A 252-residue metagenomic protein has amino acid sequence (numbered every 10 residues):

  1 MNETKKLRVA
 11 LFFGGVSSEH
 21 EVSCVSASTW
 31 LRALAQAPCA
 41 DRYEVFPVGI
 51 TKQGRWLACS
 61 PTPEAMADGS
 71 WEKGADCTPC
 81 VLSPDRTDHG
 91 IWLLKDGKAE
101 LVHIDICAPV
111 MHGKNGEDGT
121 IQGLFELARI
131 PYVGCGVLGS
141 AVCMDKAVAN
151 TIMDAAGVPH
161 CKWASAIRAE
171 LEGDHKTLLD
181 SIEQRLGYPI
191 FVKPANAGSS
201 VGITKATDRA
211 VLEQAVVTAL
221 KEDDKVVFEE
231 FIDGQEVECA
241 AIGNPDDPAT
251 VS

Functional and structural regions predicted by a protein language model:
M1-V133, V137-L138, V142-M144, V148 (+2 more regions): ATP-binding N-terminal substructure of ATP-dependent carboxylate-amine bond-forming enzymes
L7, H89, C161, Q235-V237 (+1 more regions): Change "...and in nucleic-acid phosphodiester-cleaving endonucleases..." to "...and in nucleic-acid processing enzymes
S23, H160-S165, P189-V217, E236-E238: Glycine-rich phosphate-binding loop of ATP-grasp-fold ATP-dependent ligases
T51-G54, E170, N196-G198, I232-E236 (+1 more regions): Glycine-rich beta-alpha junction loops
Y132-G134, K162, V192, F228: General beta-strand structural signal in soluble alpha/beta enzymes
I152-P159, T218: Basic phosphate/pyrophosphate-binding loop/patch that engages nucleotide-derived ligands
M153-D154, I182-I203, D224-G234: ATP-grasp fold ATP-binding core
T207-S252: Phosphate-binding site of ATP-dependent enzymes
